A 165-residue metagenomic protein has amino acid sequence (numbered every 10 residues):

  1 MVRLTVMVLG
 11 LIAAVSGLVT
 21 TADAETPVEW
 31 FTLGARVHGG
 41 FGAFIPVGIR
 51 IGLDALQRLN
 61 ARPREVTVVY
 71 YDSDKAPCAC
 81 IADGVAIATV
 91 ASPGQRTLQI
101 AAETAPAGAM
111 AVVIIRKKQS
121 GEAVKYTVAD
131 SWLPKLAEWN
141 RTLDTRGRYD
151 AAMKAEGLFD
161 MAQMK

Functional and structural regions predicted by a protein language model:
M1-L4: Positively charged n-region of N-terminal signal peptides that target proteins for export
V6, T21-A22: N-terminal compositionally biased, intrinsically disordered segments and leader/signal-like regions
M7-G17: Bacterial N-terminal signal peptides
D23-F41, P46-K165: Non-transmembrane, aqueous-exposed alpha-helical and coiled segments at domain scale
